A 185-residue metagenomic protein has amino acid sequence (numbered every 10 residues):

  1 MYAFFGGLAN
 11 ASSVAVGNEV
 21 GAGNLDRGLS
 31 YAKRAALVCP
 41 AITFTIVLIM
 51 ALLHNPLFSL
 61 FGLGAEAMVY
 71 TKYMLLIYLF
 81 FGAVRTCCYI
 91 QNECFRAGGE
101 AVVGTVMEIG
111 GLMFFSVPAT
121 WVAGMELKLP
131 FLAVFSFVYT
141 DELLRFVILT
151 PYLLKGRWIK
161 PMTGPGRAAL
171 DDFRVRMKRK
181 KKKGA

Functional and structural regions predicted by a protein language model:
M1, A65-Q91: Alpha-helical transmembrane segments of multi-pass membrane proteins
M1-H54, T86-M107: Small-residue-rich hydrophobic transmembrane alpha-helices
Y2, I42, I46, M50 (+4 more regions): Alpha-helical transmembrane segments of multipass membrane proteins
C39, L75-Y78, G82, E108-I109 (+1 more regions): Residue-level recognition of transmembrane alpha-helices in multi-pass small-molecule transporters/permeases
H54, L60-G62, M68-V69, V102 (+2 more regions): Membrane-interface helix-loop junctions in multi-pass transport and translocation proteins
I159-A185: Intrinsic disorder in cytosolic terminal tails and internal cytosolic loops of multi-pass membrane transporters
